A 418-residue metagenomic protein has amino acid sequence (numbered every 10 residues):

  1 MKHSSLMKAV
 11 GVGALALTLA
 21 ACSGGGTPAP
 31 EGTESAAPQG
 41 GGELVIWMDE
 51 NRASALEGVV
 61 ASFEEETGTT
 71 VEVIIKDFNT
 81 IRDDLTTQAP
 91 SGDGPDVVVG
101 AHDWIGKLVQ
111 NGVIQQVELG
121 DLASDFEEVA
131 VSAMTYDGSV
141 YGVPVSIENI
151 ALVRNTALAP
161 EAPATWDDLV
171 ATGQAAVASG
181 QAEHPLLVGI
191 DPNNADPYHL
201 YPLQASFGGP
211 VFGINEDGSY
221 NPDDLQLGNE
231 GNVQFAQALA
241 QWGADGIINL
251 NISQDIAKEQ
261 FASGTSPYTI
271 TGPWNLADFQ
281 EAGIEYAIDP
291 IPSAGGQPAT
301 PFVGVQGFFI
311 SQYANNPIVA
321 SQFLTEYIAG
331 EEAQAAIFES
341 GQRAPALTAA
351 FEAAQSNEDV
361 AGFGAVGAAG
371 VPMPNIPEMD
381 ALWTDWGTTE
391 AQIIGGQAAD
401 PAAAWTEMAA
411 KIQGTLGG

Functional and structural regions predicted by a protein language model:
K2-A14, C22-I105, G295, V319 (+3 more regions): Conserved N-terminal structural module of periplasmic/extracytoplasmic solute-binding proteins
G25, H102-N149, W166-T172, G180 (+2 more regions): Hinge/lid segment of periplasmic solute-binding proteins
S62-E128, T135, T156-A164, Q260 (+3 more regions): Extracytoplasmic "Venus flytrap"/periplasmic binding protein-like
V71, A369-G418: Conserved C-terminal helix/tail region of periplasmic/extracytoplasmic solute-binding proteins
Y141-V145, I150, V170-D223, S266: Extracytoplasmic/periplasmic solute-binding protein
G173, D217-L250: Glycine-centered hinge/linker elements that transmit conformational signals in sensory and ligand-binding systems
F235-N316: Extracytoplasmic/periplasmic substrate-binding proteins
D289, I337-T388, Q392: Long, aromatic- and glycine/proline-rich binding clefts that accommodate carbohydrate-like moieties
